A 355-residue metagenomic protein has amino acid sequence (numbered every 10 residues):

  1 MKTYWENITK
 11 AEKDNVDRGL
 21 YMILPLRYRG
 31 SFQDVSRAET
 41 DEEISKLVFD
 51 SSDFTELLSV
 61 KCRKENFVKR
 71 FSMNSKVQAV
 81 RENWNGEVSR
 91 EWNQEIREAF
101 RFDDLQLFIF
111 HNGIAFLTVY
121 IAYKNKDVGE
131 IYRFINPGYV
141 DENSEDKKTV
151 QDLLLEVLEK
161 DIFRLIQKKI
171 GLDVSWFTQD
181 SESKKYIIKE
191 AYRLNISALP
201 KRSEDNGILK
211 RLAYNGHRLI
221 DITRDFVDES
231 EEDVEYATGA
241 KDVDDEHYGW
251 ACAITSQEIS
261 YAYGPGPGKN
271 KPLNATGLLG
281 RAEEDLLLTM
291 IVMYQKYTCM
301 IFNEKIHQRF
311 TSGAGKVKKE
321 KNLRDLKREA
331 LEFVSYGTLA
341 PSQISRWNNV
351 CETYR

Functional and structural regions predicted by a protein language model:
M1, I44, I166, F177 (+8 more regions): Extended hydrophobic/Leu-rich segments
M1-G207: N-terminal pre-transmembrane cytosolic regions of membrane proteins
Q33, R37, K126-V128, P265 (+4 more regions): Generic local-structure boundary detector
M73-W84, T223-E229, L331-V334: Generic detector of short, locally flexible boundary/turn motifs and exposed helical patches
D104-L105, H247-W250, K321: Generic recognition of flexible, low-complexity loop/linker segments
F177-A314: N-terminal extramembrane/targeting module of integral membrane proteins
T289-R355: Membrane-associated alpha-helical segments
